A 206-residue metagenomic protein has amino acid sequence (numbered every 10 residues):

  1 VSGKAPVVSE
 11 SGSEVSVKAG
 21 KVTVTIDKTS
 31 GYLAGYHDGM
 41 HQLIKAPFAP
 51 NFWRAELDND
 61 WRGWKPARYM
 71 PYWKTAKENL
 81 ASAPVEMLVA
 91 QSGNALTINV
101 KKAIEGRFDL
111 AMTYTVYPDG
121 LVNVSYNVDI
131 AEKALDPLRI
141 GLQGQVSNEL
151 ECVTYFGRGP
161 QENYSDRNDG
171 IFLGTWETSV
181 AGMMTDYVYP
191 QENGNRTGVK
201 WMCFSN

Functional and structural regions predicted by a protein language model:
S2-N206: Beta-strand/loop-rich accessory regions of lumenal/periplasmic or secreted enzymes, predominantly carbohydrate-active
